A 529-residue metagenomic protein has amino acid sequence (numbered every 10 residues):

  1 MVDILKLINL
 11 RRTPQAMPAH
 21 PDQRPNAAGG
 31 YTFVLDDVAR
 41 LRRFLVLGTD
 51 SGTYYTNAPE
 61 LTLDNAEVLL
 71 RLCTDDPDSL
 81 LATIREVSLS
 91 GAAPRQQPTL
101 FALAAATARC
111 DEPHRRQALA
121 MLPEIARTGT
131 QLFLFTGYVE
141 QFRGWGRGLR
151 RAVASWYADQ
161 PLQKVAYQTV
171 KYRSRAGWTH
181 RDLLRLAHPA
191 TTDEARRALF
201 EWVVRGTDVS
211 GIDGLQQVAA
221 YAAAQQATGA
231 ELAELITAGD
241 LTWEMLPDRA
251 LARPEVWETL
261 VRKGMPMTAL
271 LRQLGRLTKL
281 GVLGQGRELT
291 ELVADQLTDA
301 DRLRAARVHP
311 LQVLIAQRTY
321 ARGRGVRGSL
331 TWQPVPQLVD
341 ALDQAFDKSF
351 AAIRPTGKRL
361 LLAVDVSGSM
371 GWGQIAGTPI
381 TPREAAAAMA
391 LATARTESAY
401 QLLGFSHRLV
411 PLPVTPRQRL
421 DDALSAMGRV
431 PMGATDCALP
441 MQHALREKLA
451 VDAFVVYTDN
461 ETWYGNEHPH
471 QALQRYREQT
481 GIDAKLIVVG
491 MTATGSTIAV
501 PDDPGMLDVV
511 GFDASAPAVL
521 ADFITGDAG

Functional and structural regions predicted by a protein language model:
M1-P379, S398-G529: Long lumenal/extracellular ectodomains of secretory and single-pass membrane proteins
G377-A387: Mg2+/Mn2+-dependent nuclease catalytic core
